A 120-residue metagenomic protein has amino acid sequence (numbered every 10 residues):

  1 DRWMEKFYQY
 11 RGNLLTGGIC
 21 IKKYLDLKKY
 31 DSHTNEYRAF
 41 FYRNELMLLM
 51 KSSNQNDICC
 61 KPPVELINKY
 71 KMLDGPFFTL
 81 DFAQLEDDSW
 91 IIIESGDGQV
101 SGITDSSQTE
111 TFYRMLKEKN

Functional and structural regions predicted by a protein language model:
D1-Y70: Active-site nucleotide/adenylate-binding loops and adjacent lid/helix of ATP-dependent enzymes
T16, T34, T79, T104 (+1 more regions): Residue-identity detector for threonine
K22, L80, I93: Active-site flanking residues adjacent to catalytic metal/cofactor-binding acidic residues
C59-S89: Glycine/small-residue-rich hydrophobic helix-like segments
G75, Q84-N120: C-terminal active-site "lid" helix and adjoining low-complexity regulatory extension at the edge of ATP-using catalytic
